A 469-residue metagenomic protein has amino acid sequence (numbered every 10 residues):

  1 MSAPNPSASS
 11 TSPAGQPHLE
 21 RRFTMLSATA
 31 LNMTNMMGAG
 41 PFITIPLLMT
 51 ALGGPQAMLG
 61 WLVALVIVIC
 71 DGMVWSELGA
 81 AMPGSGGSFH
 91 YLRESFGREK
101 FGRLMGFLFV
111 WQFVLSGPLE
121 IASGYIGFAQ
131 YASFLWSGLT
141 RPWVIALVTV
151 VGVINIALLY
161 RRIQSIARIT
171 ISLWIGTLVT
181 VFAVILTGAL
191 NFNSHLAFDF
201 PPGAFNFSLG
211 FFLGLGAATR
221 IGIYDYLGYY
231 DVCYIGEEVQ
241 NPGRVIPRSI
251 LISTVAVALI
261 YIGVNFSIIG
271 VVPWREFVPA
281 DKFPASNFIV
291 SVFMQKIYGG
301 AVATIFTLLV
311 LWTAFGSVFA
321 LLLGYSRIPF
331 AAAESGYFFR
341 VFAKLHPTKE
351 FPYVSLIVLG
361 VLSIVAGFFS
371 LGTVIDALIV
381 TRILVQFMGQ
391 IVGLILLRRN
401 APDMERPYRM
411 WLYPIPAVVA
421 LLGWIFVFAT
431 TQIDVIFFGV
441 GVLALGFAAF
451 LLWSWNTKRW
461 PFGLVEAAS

Functional and structural regions predicted by a protein language model:
M1-P55, I69, M73, K100 (+4 more regions): Membrane-interface "cap" regions at the ends of multi-pass membrane proteins
S2-G15, F89-F101, G124-L147, T180 (+5 more regions): Helix-loop-helix connectors at the membrane interface of multi-pass transporters/channels
S12-L19, M58, L139-W143, I171-T307: Helix-loop-helix junctions that connect adjacent transmembrane segments in multi-pass membrane transporters
L47, G60, I69-G152, A157-Y160 (+2 more regions): Hydrophobic transmembrane alpha-helices that form the core helical bundles of multi-pass secondary transporters
H90-R98, S133-G138, S249-F319, F338-G372: TM-loop-TM module centered on a large, flexible mid-protein loop between adjacent transmembrane helices in multi-pass
A129, W143-A197, L209, L227 (+4 more regions): Membrane-interface loop-to-helix entry segments
T180-V184, P329, L378-R406, L443-F462: Hydrophobic alpha-helical segments of multi-pass membrane transport proteins
V341-E350, F387-I436, R459-L464, A468: C-terminal membrane-solvent junction of multi-pass transporters and transport-like membrane proteins
